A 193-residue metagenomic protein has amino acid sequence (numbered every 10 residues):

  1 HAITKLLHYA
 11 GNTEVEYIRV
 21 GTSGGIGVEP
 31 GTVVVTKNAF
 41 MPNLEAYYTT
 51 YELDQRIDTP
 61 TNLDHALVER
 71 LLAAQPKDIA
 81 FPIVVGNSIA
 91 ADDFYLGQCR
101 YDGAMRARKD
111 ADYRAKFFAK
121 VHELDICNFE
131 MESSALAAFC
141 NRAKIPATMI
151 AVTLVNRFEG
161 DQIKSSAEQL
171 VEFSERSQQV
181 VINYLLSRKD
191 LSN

Functional and structural regions predicted by a protein language model:
H1-A73: Metabolite-binding pocket within alpha/beta catalytic cores that recognizes anionic/polar moieties
T4-V15, E123-I126, L185, K189-N193: Non-transmembrane, aqueous-exposed alpha-helical and coiled segments at domain scale
G11-V15, E29-G31, N43, I79-V84 (+2 more regions): Short coil/turn connectors at secondary-structure junctions
G24, N87-Y95, A135, A143 (+1 more regions): Glycine-rich beta-alpha junction loops
D58-E123: Active-site rim beta-loop-alpha module in soluble metabolic enzymes
R70-D78, F139, V180-R188: Generic non-transmembrane alpha-helical segments
S134-Q169: Zn-dependent metallopeptidase/amidohydrolase metal-coordination segment
R157-N193: His/Asp/Glu-rich mid-to-C-terminal helical/loop segments that flank catalytic regions of hydrolases
